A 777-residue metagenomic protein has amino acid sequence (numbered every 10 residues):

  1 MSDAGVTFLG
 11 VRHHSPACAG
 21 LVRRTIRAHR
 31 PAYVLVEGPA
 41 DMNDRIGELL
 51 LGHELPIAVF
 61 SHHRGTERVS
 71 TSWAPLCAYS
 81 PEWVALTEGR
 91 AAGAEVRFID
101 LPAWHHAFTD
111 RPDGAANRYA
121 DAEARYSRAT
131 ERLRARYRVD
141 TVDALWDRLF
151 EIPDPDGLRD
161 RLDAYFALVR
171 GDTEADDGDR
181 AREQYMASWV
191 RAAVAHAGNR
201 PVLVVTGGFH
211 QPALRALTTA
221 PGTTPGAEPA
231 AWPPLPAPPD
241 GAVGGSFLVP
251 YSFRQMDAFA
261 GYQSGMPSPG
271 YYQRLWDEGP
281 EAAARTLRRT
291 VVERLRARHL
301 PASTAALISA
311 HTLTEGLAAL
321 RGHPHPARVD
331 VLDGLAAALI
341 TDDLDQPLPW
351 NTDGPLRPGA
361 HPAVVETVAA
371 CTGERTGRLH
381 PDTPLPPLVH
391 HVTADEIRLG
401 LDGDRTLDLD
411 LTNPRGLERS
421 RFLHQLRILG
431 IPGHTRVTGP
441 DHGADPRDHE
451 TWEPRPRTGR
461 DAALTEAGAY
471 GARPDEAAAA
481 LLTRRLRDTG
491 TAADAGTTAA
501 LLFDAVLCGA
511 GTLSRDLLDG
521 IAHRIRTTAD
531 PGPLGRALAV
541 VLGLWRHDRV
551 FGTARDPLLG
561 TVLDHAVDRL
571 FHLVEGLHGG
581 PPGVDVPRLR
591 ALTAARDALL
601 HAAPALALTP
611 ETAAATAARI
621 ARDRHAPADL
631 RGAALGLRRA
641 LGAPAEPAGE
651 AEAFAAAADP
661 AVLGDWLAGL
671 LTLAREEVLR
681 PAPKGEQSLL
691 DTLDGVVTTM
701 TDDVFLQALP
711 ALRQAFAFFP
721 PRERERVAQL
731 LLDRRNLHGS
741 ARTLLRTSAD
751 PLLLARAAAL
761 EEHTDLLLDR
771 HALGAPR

Functional and structural regions predicted by a protein language model:
M1-A17: Mobile, glycine- and charge-enriched loop segments and immediately flanking short secondary-structure elements within
S15-A17, M42-N43, H105-H106, H210-A213 (+1 more regions): Flexible loop/turn segments at secondary-structure boundaries
L21, T25, Q211-T224: Short active-site loop/helix that positions an aromatic residue
I26-P39: Proline-aspartate-enriched helix->loop->beta-strand connector
P56-I57, H63-V69, P81, A85-A197 (+8 more regions): Hydrophobic, often amphipathic alpha-helical segments used for membrane interaction and targeting
R200-T206: Conserved RecA-like ASCE P-loop NTPase motor core of nucleic-acid helicases/translocases
L307, G316, L320-A327, A337: Hard-cation-handling environments
P326-R777: Extended repeat-based interaction scaffolds and adjacent low-complexity, acidic/S/T/P-biased segments that form broad
